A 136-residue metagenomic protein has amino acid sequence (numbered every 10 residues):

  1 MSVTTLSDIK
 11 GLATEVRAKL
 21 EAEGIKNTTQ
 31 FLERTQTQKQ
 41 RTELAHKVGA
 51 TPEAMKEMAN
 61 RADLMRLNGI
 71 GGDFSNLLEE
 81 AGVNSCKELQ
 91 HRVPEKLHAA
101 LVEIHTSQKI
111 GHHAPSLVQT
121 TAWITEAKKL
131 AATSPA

Functional and structural regions predicted by a protein language model:
M1-A136: C-terminal extensions
